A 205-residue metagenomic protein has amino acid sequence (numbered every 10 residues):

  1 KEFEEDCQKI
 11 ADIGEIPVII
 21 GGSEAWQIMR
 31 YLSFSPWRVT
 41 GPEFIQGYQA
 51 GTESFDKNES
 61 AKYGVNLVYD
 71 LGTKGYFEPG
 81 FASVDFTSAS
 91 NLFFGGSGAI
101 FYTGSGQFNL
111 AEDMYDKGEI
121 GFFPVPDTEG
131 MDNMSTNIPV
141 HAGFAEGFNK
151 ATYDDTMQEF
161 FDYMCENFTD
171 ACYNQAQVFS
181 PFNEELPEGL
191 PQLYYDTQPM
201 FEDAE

Functional and structural regions predicted by a protein language model:
E2-E4, G80-F94: Short helix-initiation/N-cap motifs at beta->coil->alpha
E4-E53, G98: Extracytoplasmic/periplasmic solute-binding protein
C7-K9, A50-F81: Glycine-centered hinge/linker elements that transmit conformational signals in sensory and ligand-binding systems
I19, A99-G104, G121: Paired acidic/hydrophobic, glycine-rich loop segments that form the ligand-binding mouth/hinge of periplasmic-binding
V39-Y63, D113-M114, D127-N137, G189: Short, solvent-exposed loop/beta-turn-alpha elements that line the ligand-binding surface or hinge of extracytoplasmic
K74, D113-V178: Extracytoplasmic/periplasmic substrate-recognition and gating elements
F86, T103-F108: Beta->alpha turn/N-cap motifs
F123-D127, D162, C172-E205: Long, aromatic- and glycine/proline-rich binding clefts that accommodate carbohydrate-like moieties
